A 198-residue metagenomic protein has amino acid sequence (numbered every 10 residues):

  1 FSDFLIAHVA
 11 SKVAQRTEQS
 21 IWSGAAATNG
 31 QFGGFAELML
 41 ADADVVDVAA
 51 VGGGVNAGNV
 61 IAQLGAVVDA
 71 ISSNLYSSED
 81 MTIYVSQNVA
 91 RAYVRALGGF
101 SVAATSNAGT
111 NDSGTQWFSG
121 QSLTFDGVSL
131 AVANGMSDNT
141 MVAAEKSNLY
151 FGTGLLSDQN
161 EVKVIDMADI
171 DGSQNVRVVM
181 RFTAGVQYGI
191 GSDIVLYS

Functional and structural regions predicted by a protein language model:
F1-D44, S72-R91, L130, D166-Y188: Long, contiguous amphipathic alpha-helices that act as assembly "spine/axial" helices in icosahedral shell and virion
S2, I6, A57, I61-L64: Generic alpha-helical secondary structure
G33-A62, V94-S198: Sequence/fold signature of self-assembling virion shell proteins
I61-N74: Phosphate-interacting basic helix/loop segments used at nucleotide- and nucleic-acid interfaces
